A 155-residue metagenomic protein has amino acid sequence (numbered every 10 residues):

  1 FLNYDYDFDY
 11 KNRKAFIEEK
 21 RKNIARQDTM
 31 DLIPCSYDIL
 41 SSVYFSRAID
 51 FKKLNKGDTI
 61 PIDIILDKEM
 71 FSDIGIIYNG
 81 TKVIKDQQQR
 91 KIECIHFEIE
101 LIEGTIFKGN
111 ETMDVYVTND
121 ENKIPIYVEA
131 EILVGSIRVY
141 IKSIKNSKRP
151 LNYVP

Functional and structural regions predicted by a protein language model:
F1-D9, L54-P155: Acidic, serine/threonine-rich low-complexity disordered tracts
F1-K56: Contiguous hydrophobic, core-forming segments of folded domains
